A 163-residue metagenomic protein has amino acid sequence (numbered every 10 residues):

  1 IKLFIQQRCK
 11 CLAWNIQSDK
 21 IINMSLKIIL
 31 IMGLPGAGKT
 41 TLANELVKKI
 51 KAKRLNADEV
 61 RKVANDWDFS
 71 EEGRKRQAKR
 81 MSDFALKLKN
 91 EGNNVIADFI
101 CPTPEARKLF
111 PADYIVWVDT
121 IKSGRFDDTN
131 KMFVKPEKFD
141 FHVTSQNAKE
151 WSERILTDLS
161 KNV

Functional and structural regions predicted by a protein language model:
I31: Hydrophobic anchor at the beta1->P-loop junction of P-loop NTPases
P35: The conserved Walker
K39: Conserved lysine of the Walker
A43-D83: Conserved substrate/cofactor phosphate-moiety recognition/catalytic segment in nucleotide-dependent phosphotransferases
E72-S123: Glycine-rich phosphate-binding loop used to anchor ATP phosphates in small-molecule kinases, encompassing both
L109, V118-V163: Small-molecule kinase domains that catalyze NTP-dependent phosphoryl transfer to phosphate-bearing small molecules
